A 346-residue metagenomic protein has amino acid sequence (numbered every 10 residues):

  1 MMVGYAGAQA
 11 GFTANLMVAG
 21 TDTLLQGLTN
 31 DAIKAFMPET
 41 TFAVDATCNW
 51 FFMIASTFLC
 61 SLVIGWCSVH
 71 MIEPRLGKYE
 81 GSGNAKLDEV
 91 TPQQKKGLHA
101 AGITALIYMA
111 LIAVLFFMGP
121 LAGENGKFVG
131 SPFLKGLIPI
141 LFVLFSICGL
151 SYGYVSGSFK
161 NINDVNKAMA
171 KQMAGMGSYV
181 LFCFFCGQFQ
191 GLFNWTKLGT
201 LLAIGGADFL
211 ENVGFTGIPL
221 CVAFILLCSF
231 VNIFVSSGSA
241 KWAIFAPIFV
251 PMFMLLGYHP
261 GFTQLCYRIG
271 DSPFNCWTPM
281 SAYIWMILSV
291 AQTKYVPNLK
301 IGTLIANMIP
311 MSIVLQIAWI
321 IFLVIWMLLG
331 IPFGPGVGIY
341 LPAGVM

Functional and structural regions predicted by a protein language model:
M1, V180-F189, N212-P251, L255-L256 (+1 more regions): Hydrophobic alpha-helical transmembrane segments of multi-pass integral membrane proteins, predominantly secondary
M1-Y79, P92, L265-R268, I284-I325 (+3 more regions): Membrane-core helix-loop-helix motifs of multi-pass transport proteins
G11-N15, Q190-L192, L226-S239, R268-C276: Transmembrane alpha-helix interface/packing and boundary motifs in multi-pass membrane proteins, characterized by
A43-A55, P92-L98, N125-L141, E211-F215 (+1 more regions): Interfacial loop-to-helix junctions that mark the boundaries of transmembrane helices in multi-pass membrane
V63-K86, V114-E124, F142-I162, L288: Juxtamembrane interface elements at the cytosolic ends of transmembrane helices in multi-pass membrane proteins
S82-H99, E124-F128, Y154-M176, P297-A306: Hydrophobic, small-residue-rich membrane helices and short re-entrant helix-turn-helix hairpins that build
G130-T200: Core transmembrane alpha-helical segments of multi-pass membrane transporters/permeases
N194-P219, L226: Helix-loop-helix junctions that connect adjacent transmembrane helices in secondary transporters/permeases, recognized
